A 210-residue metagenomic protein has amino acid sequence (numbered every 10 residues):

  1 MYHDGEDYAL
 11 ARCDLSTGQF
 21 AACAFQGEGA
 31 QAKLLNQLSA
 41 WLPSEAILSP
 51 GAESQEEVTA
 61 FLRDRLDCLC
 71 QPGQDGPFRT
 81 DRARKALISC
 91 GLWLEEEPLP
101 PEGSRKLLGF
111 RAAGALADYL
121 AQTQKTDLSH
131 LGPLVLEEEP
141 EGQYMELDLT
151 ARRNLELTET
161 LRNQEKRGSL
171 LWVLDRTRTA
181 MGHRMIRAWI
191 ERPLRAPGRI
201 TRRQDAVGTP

Functional and structural regions predicted by a protein language model:
M1-P210: Charged catalytic and DNA/RNA-contacting regions of genome-maintenance and nucleic-acid-processing enzymes
